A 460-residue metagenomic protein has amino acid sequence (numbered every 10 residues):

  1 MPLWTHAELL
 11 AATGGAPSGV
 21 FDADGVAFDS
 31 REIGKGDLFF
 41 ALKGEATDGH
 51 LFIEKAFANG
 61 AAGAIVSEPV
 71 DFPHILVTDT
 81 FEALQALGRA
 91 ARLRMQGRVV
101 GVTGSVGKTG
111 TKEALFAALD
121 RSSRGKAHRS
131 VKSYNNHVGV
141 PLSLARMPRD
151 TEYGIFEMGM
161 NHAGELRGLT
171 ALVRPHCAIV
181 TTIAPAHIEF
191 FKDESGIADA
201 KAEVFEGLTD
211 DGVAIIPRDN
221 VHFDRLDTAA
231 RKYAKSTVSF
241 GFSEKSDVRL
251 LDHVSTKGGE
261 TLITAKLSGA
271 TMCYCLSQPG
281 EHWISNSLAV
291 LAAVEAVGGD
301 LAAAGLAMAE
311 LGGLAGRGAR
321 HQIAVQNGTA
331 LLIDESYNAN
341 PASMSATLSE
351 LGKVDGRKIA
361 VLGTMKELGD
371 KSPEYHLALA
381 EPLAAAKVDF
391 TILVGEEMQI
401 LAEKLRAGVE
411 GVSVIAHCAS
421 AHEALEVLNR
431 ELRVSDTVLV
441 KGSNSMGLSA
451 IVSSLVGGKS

Functional and structural regions predicted by a protein language model:
M1-A86, A90, D355-G356, E381-P382 (+1 more regions): N-terminal leader/targeting and accessory segments in enzymes
A7, S67-D71, I179-L331, G356 (+3 more regions): Acidic, Mg2+-coordinating active-site environments of NTP-dependent enzymes
L9, D37, A56, L87 (+14 more regions): Residue-level signal for inorganic ion chemistry
A46, L314, S336-E410, H417: Active-site beta-alpha connecting loops in nucleotide-dependent enzymes
S67-E68, G97-T103, H128, I179-P185 (+6 more regions): Short beta-strands and strand-loop turn motifs
I75-D79, V414-A424: Short acidic-hydrophobic, aromatic-tinged amphipathic segments that line or gate anion-handling sites
A83-R218, D224-Y233, R430-E431, S453-S460: Phosphate-binding loop of NTP-binding sites
V102, K108, A315-H321, T437 (+2 more regions): ATP-dependent carboxylate/acyl-activation modules
